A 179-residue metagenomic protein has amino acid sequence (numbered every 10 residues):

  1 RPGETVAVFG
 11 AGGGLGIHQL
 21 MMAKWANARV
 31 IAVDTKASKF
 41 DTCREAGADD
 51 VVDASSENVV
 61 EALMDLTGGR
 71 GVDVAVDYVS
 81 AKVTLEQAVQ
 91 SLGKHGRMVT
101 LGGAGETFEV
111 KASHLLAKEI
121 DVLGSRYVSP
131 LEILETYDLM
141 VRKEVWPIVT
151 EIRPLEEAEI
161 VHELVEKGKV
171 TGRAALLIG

Functional and structural regions predicted by a protein language model:
R1, L92-K94: Helix-to-beta-strand junctions that scaffold the AdoMet/dcAdoMet cofactor pocket in Class I SAM-dependent enzymes
R1-E57, E61: Mid-domain Rossmann-like dinucleotide-binding core that forms the NAD(H)/NADP(H) cofactor-binding site
E4, G96-R97: Glycine-centered, small-residue-biased loops immediately flanking beta-strands in adenine/cofactor-binding cores
D34-T42, T107-A112, L134: Short, glycine/polar-rich helix-capping loops at beta-to-alpha or helix-loop-helix junctions that flank or form
L66-V74: A glycine-rich helix->loop->beta "capping" turn within Rossmann-like NAD(P)(H)-dependent oxidoreductase domains
D73-V76, V99: N-terminal Rossmann-like NAD(P) cofactor-binding module of classical short-chain dehydrogenase/reductase
E86, P130-G179: C-terminal hydrophobic helical "lid"/dimerization subdomain of Rossmann-like NAD(P)H-dependent oxidoreductases
R97-V99, E109-V149: Rossmann-fold dehydrogenase core element
